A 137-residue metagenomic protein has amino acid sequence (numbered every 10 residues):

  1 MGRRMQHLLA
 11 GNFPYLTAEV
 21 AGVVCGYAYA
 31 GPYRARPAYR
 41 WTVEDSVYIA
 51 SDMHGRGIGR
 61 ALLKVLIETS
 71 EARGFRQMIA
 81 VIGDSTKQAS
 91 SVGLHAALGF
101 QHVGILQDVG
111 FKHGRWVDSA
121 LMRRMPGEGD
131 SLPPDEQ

Functional and structural regions predicted by a protein language model:
M1-D52, L63, T69, M125-G127: Acetyl-CoA-dependent GNAT
F13, V117-L121: Short hydrophobic/aromatic beta-strand or adjacent loop that forms the aromatic wall/cage of a ligand/substrate-binding
Y29, V81-G83, A96-D118: Conserved catalytic-core motifs of GNAT/GCN5-like acyltransferases
V47-D52, R56, D84-T86: Active-site acidic-Proline motif in GNAT/NAT acetyltransferases
G57-G59, G114: Conserved G/P- and acidic residue-centered "switch" motifs that form tight phosphate/ATP-binding loops in soluble
S70-G83, S90-V92: Conserved GNAT acetyl-CoA-binding A-motif
G127-Q137: Acidic/histidine-enriched, glycine/proline-rich intrinsically disordered or flexible terminal extensions
